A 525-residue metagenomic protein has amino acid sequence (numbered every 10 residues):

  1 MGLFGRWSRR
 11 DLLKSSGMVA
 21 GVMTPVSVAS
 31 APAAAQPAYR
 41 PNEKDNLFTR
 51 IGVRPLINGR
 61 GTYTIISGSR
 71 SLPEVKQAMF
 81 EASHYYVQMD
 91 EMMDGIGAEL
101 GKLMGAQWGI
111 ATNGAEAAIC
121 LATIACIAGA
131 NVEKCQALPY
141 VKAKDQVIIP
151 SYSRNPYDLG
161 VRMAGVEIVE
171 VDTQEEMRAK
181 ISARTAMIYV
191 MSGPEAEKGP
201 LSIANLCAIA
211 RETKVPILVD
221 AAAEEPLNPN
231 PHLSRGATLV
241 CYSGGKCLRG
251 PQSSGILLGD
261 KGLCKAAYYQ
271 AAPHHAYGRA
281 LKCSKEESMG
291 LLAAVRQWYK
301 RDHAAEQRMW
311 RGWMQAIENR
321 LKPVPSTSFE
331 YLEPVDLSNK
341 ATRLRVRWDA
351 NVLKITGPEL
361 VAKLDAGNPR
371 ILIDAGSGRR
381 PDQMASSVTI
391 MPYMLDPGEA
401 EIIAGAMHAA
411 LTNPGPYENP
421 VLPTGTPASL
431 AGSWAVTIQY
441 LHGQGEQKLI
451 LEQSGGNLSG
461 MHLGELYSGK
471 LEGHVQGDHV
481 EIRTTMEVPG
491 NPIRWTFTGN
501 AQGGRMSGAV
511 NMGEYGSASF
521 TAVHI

Functional and structural regions predicted by a protein language model:
L3, S8, L12-S16, Q36-I57 (+13 more regions): Conserved PLP-enzyme active-site core in the AAT-like
G17-P25: Domain-scale detector for complete catalytic domains at protein termini or as standalone homologs
S27-P37: Signal peptide processing junction and immediate N-terminal pro/mature segment of secreted/exported proteins
L47, K322-P414: Conserved C-terminal alpha-helix-loop-beta "cap" of PLP-dependent enzymes that closes/shapes the active-site mouth
I57-G95: A glycine-/small-polar-enriched, mobile loop at the entrance of the PLP active site in fold-type I
M89-D94, W108-G109, G278-K282, R301-W310 (+3 more regions): Flexible, glycine/charged-enriched surface loops at secondary-structure junctions
M93, W310, M314, L353-G357 (+4 more regions): Generic alpha-helical secondary structure
V421-I525: Central antiparallel beta-sheet cores of small beta-barrel/beta-sandwich binding domains
